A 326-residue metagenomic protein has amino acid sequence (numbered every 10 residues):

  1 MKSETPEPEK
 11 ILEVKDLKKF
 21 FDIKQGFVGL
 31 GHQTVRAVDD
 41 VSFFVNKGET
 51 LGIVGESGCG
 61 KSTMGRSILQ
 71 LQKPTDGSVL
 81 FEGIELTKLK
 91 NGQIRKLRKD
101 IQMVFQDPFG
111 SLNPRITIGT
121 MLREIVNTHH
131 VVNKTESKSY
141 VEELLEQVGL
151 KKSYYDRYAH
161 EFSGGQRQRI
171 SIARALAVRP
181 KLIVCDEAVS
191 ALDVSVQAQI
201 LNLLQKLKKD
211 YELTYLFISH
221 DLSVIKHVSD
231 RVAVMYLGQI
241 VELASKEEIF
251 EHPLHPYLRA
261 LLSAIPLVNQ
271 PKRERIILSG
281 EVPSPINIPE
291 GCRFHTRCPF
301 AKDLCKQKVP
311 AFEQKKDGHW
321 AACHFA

Functional and structural regions predicted by a protein language model:
E4-K10, I23-G29, T34, L243-A326: Short catalytic/signature loops enriched in Gly
L69: Helix-to-loop junction immediately C-terminal to a conserved catalytic motif
G77-E85, L97: Conserved ABC transporter NBD signature motif
E85, T135-S153, L262-P266: Conserved ABC ATPase "signature" region
Y158-F162, Q166: Conserved ABC ATPase signature
A177-K181: A short, proline-enriched helix->beta-strand linker immediately N-terminal to the Walker B motif in ABC-type P-loop
V184, A188-L192, V196-R273: P-loop NTP-binding/switch modules centered on Walker-like glycine-rich loops
